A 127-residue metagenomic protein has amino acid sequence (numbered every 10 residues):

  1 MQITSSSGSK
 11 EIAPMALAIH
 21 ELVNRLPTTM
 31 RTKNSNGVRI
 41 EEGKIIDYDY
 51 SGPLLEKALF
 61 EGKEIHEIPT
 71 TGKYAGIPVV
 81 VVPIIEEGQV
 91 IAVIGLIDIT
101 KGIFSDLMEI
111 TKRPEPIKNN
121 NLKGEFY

Functional and structural regions predicted by a protein language model:
M1-V23, V93-Y127: Juxtadomain coupling helices with adjacent low-complexity linkers
I3-I68: Structured interaction and signal-relay segments at domain junctions
N36, I40, G76, E109 (+1 more regions): Short, surface-exposed, charged/polar-biased interaction segments
Y50-E109: Sensory/regulatory domains in signal-transduction proteins
